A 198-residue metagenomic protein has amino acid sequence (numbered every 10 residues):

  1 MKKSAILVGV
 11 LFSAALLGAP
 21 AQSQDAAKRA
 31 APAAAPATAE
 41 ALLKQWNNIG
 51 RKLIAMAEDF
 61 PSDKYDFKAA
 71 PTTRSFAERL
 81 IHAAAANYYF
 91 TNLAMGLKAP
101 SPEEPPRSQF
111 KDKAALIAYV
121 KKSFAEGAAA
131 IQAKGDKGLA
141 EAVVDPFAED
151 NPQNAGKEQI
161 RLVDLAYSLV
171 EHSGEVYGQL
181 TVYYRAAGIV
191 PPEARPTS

Functional and structural regions predicted by a protein language model:
M1-S4: Positively charged n-region of N-terminal signal peptides that target proteins for export
V8-G18: Bacterial N-terminal signal peptides
G18-D25: Boundary at the C-terminal end of the N-terminal hydrophobic targeting segment
D25-R51: Short N-terminal segments immediately surrounding and downstream of signal-peptide cleavage
K28-T38, G96-Q109: Acidic/histidine-rich, surface-exposed loop or edge segments in extracytoplasmic proteins
L43-N47, R51-I54, K64-P105, D145-S198: Short, contiguous alpha-helical
P100-E126: Helix-adjacent hinge/juxtasegments
K111-A115, K137-G156: Active-site-proximal loop and beta-strand segments within enzyme catalytic domains
